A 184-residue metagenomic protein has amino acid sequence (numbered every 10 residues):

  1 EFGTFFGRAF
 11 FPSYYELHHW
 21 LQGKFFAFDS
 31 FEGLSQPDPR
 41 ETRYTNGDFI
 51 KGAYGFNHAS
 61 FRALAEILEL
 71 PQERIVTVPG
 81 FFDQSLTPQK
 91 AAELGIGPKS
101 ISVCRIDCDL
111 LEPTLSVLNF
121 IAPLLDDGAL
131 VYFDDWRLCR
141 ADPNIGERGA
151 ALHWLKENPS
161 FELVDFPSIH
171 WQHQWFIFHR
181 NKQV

Functional and structural regions predicted by a protein language model:
E1-V184: S-adenosylmethionine/decaboxylated-SAM
